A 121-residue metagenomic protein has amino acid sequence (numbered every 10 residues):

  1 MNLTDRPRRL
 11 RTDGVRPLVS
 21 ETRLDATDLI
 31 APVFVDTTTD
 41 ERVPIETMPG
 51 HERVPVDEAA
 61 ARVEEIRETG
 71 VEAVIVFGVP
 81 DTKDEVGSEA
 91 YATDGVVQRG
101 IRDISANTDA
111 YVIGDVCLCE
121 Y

Functional and structural regions predicted by a protein language model:
M1-R23: N-terminal amphipathic/basic leader segments beginning at the initiator methionine
L3, D13-R16, T37-T38, E46 (+1 more regions): Flexible, compositionally biased loop and terminal segments
R9-R11, E46-T47, E58: Nucleotide/phosphate-binding site architecture used for ATP/NTP-dependent chemistry
L24-H51, I113-Y121: N-terminal small/glycine-rich loop or linker at the start of catalytic domains across soluble metabolic enzymes
A26-L29, T69-E72, A106-A110: Short, well-ordered coil/turn segments that N-cap beta-strands
R42-R53, T69-G95, L118-Y121: Glycine-rich, proline-tolerant flexible connector loops at the mouths of alpha/beta enzymes
A60, E64-R67: Non-catalytic positions within long, well-ordered alpha-helices that form the structural scaffold/packing of enzyme
G87-V116: Alpha-helix-loop-beta-strand connector modules within alpha/beta enzyme cores
